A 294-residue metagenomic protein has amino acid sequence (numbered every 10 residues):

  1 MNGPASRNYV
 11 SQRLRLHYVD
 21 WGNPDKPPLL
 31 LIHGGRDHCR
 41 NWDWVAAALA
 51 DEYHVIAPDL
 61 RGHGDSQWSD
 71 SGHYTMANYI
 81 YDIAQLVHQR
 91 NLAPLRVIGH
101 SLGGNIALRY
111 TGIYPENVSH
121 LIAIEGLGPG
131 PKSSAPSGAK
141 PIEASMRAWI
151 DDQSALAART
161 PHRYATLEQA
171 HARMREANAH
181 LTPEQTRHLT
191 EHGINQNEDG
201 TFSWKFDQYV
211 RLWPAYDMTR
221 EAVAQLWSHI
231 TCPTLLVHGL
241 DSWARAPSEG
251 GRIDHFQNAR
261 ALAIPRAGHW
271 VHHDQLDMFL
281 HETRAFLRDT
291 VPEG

Functional and structural regions predicted by a protein language model:
M1-L30, A50-Y53, N91-P94, G128 (+1 more regions): Alpha/beta-hydrolase fold catalytic core
Y9-R13, A50, I56-L102, S134-K140 (+1 more regions): Active-site loop/oxyanion-hole signature of alpha/beta-hydrolase fold enzymes
V19-W68, G72, R252, V291: Conserved HGGG/HGGXW glycine-rich cap/lid loop of the alpha/beta-hydrolase fold
A93-K140: Conserved hydrolase catalytic core segment
I124-H162: A catalytic-pocket lid/entrance helix-loop region that shapes and gates access to the active site across common
A158-D217: Conserved alpha/beta-hydrolase catalytic His-Asp/Glu region
A224-A267: Conserved loop-alpha-helix segment in the C-terminal half of the alpha/beta-hydrolase fold that carries the catalytic
A267-L280: Catalytic histidine-centered segment of alpha/beta-hydrolase-like enzymes
